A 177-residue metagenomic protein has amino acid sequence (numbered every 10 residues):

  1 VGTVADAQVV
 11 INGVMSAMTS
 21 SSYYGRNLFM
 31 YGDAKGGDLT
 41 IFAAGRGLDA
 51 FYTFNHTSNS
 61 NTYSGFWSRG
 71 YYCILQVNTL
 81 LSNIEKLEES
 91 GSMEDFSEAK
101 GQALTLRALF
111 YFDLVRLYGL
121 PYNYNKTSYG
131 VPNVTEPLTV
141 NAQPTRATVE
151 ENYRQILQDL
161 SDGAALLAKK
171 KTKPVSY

Functional and structural regions predicted by a protein language model:
V1-G32: Acidic, glycine-rich segments characteristic of secretory precursors and extracytoplasmic regions
V1-Q8, N12, R154, L167-Y177: Short, intrinsically disordered, charge-balanced linker/junction segments flanking boundaries in proteins
Q8, N12, S16, L75-N78 (+3 more regions): Solvent-exposed, polar/charged alpha-helical surfaces in well-ordered, non-transmembrane soluble domains, broadly
T19-Y24, D38-I41, F110-L120: Secretory-pathway/luminal and periplasmic proteins that interact with or process carbohydrate-rich
Y31-G37, A99, T105-L106, V134: Acidic helix-start/capping segments at beta-turn-to-alpha-helix junctions
D33-S58, N133: Short alpha-helical hairpin
G47-Y118, A147-E150, D162-P174: Conserved, well-structured interaction surfaces
E94, L117-R154, Q158: Short coil/linker segments at helix-helix boundaries
